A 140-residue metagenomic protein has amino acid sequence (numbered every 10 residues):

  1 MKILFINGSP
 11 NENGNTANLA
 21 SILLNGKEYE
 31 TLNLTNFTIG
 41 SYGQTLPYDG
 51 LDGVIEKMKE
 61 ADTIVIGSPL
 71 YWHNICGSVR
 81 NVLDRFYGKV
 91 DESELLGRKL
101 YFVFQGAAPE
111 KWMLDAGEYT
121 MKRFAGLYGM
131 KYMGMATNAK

Functional and structural regions predicted by a protein language model:
M1-D91, E118, K122, G126-T137: N-terminal beta1-alpha1-beta2 submodule of the flavodoxin-like/Rossmannoid cofactor-binding fold
K2-I3, R98-Y101: Hydrophobic beta-strand segments of well-ordered beta-sheets in folded domains
I6, V103-Q105: Short hydrophobic segments within beta-strands
D91-G97: Short, conserved loop/helix-junction motifs that constitute active-site signature segments in enzyme catalytic cores
P109-E110: Rossmann-like dinucleotide/flavin-binding elements
M113: Rossmann-like NAD(P)(H) cofactor-binding subdomain of soluble oxidoreductases
